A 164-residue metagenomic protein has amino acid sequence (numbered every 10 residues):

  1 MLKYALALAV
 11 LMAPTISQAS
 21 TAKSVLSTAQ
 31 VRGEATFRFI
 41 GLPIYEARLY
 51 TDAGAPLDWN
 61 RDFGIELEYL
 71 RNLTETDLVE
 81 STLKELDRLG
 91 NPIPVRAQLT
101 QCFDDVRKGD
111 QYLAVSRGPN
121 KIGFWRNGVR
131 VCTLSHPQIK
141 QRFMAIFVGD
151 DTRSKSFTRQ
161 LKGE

Functional and structural regions predicted by a protein language model:
Y4-A13: Sec-dependent N-terminal signal peptides
Q18-E164: Terminal leader/tail segments of proteins
